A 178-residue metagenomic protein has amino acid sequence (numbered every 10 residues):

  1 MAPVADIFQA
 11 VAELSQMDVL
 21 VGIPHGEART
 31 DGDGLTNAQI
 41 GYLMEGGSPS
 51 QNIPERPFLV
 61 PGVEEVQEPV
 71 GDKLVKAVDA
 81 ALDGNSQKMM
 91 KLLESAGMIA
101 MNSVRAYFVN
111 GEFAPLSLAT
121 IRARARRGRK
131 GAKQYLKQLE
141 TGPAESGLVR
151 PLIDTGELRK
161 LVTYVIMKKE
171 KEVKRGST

Functional and structural regions predicted by a protein language model:
M1-T178: Short, Lys/Arg-rich flexible segments
